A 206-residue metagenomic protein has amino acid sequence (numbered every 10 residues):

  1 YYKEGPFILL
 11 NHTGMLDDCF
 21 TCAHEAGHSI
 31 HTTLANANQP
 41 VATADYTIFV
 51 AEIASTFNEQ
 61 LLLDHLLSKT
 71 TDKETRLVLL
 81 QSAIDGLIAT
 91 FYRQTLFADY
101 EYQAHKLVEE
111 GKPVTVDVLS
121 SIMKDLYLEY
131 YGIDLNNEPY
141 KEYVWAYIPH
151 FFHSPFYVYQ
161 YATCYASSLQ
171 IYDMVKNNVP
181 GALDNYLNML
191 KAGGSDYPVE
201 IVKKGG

Functional and structural regions predicted by a protein language model:
Y1-L9, L80-L96: Active-site-proximal, well-structured secondary-structure segments within enzyme catalytic domains
K3-A23: Short pre-active-site segment immediately N-terminal to the catalytic Zn-binding motif
T13, D17, A42-F49, L87 (+2 more regions): Short, solvent-exposed segments of well-ordered alpha helices
C19-I30, F49-V50, A54, L61 (+2 more regions): Internal glycine-rich alpha/beta core junctions
C22, I30, S68, Q94-E101 (+1 more regions): C-terminal, non-catalytic "cap/extension" segments appended to globular domains
G27-V41: Catalytic Zn2+-binding segment of zinc metalloproteases
A35, D45-E74, A83-D85, A89 (+1 more regions): Post-HExxH zinc-binding segment in Zn-dependent metallohydrolases
Q39-Y46, E74, E110-P113, P180-L183: Short, surface-exposed loop/turn segments at secondary-structure junctions
